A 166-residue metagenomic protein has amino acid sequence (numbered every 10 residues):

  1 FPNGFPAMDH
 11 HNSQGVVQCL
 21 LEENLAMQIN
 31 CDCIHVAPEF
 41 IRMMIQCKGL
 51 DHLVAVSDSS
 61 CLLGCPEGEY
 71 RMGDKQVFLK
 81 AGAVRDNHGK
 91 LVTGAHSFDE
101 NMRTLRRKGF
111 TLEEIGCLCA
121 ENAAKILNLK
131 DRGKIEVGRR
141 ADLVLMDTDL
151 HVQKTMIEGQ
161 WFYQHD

Functional and structural regions predicted by a protein language model:
F1-Q14, G64, G159: Histidine/acidic-residue-rich, glycine-tolerant segments that coordinate divalent metal ions
A7-M8, A37, L63, H165: Glycine/Thr-rich phosphate-binding loops of Rossmann-like dinucleotide-binding domains
H11, G15-I29, C33, I45-R139 (+1 more regions): His/Asp/Glu-enriched, well-ordered alpha-helical/loop segment that forms or immediately abuts the divalent-metal
E23-C33, T155-D166: P-loop/Walker A phosphate-binding loop and immediately adjacent motor/lid segment at beta-alpha junctions
I34-H35, S60-C61, L150-H151, F162: Short, glycine-/Ser/Thr-/acidic-enriched flexible segments
V36-A37, E121-N122, K154: Short secondary-structure capping/turn micro-motifs that flank functional sites
P38-M44: Catalytic cores of alpha/beta
L129, L143-H165: C-terminal regulatory/interaction regions
